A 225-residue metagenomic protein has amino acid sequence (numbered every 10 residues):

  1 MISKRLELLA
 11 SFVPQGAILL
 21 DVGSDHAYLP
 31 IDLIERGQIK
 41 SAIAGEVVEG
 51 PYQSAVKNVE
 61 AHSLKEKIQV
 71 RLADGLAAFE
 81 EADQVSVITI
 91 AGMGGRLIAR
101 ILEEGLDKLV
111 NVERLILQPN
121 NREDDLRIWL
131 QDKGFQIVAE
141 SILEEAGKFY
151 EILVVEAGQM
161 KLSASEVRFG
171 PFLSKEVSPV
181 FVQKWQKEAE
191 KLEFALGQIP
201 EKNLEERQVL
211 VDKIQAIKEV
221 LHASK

Functional and structural regions predicted by a protein language model:
M1-G16, I31: S-adenosyl-L-methionine
I2, R96-K225: Class I S-adenosyl-L-methionine
L9-Q15, A78-E81, D107: Glycine-rich helix-loop-beta junction characteristic of Rossmann-like nucleotide cofactor-binding loops
G16-D25: Conserved class I S-adenosyl-L-methionine
H26-I39: Conserved SAM-binding loop of SAM-dependent methyltransferases across substrates and taxa, primarily the Class I
S41-E46: Conserved SAM-binding motif I beta-strand of class I
Q53-A82: S-adenosyl-L-methionine
Q84-G92: Short SAM/SAH-binding signature in class I
